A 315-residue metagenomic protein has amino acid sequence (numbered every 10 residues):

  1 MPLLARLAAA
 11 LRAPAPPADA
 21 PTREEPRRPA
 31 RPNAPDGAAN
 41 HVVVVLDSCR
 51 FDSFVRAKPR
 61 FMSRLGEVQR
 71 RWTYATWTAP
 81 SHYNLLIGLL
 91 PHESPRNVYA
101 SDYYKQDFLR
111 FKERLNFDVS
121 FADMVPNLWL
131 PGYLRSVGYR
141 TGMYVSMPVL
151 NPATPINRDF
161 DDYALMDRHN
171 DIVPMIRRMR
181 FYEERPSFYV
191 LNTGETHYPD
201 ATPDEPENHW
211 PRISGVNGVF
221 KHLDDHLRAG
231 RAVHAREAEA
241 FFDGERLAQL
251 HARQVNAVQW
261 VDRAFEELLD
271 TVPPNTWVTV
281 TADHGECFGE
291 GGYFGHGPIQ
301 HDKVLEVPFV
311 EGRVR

Functional and structural regions predicted by a protein language model:
M1-R315: Catalytic domains that recognize anionic headgroups
